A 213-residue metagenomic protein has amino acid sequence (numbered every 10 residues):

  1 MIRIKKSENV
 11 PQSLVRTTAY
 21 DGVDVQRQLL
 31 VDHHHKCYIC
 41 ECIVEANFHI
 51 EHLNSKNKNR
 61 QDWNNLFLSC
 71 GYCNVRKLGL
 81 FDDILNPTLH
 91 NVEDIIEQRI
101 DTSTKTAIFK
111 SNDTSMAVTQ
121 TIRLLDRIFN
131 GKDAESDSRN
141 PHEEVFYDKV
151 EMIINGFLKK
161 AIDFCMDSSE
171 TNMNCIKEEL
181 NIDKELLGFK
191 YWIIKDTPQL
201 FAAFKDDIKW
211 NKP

Functional and structural regions predicted by a protein language model:
M1-I4, L14, T121, L125 (+2 more regions): Intrinsically disordered, low-complexity sequence elements enriched in Ser/Thr/Gly/Pro
M1-K36, N57-N64, N155-I162, M166 (+1 more regions): Short, charged surface segments at domain edges that flank catalytic/cofactor-binding sites
T18, I39-S69, K77-I96: Histidine-centered nuclease catalytic patch
C73: DNA major-groove recognition helix of helix-turn-helix/homeodomain DNA-binding modules
L80-M166: Conserved, surface-exposed functional patches that form binding/active-site neighborhoods
R127-P213: C-terminal, charged low-complexity interaction regions
